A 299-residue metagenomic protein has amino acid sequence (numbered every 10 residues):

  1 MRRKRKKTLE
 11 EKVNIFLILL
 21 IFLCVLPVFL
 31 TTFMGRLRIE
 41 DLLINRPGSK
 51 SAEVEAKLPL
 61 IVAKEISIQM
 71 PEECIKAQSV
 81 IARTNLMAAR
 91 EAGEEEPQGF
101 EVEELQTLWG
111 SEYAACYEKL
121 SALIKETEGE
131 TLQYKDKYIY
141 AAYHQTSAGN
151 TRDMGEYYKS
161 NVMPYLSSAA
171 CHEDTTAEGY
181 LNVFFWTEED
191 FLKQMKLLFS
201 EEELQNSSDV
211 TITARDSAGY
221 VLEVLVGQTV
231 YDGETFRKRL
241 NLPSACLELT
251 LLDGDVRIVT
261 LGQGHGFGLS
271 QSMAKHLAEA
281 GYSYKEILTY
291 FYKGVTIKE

Functional and structural regions predicted by a protein language model:
M1-E299: Conserved, single-site charged/polar hotspot
